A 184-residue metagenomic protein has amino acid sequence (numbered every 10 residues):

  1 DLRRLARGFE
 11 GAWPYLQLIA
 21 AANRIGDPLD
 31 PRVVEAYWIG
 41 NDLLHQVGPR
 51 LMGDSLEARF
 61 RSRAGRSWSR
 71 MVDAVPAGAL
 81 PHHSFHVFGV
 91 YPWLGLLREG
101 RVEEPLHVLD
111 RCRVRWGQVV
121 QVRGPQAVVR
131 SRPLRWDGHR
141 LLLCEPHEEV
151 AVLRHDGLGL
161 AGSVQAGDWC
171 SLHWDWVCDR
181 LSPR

Functional and structural regions predicted by a protein language model:
D1-E104: N-terminal intrinsically disordered, low-complexity, charge/repeat-rich segments that act as generic
V102-P105, W136-G138: Short, solvent-exposed loop/turn segments at secondary-structure junctions
H107-R130: Structural detector for short beta-strands of small beta-barrel domains
Q126, W169, W176-V177: Structural motif
L134-R154: Short, basic/aromatic beta-hairpin or loop at an interaction surface
R154-S171: Short nucleic-acid-contacting surface segments enriched for D/E, G, S/T with interspersed K/R
D175-R184: Short, Lys/Arg- and Gly-enriched loop/turn segments at beta-strand edges
